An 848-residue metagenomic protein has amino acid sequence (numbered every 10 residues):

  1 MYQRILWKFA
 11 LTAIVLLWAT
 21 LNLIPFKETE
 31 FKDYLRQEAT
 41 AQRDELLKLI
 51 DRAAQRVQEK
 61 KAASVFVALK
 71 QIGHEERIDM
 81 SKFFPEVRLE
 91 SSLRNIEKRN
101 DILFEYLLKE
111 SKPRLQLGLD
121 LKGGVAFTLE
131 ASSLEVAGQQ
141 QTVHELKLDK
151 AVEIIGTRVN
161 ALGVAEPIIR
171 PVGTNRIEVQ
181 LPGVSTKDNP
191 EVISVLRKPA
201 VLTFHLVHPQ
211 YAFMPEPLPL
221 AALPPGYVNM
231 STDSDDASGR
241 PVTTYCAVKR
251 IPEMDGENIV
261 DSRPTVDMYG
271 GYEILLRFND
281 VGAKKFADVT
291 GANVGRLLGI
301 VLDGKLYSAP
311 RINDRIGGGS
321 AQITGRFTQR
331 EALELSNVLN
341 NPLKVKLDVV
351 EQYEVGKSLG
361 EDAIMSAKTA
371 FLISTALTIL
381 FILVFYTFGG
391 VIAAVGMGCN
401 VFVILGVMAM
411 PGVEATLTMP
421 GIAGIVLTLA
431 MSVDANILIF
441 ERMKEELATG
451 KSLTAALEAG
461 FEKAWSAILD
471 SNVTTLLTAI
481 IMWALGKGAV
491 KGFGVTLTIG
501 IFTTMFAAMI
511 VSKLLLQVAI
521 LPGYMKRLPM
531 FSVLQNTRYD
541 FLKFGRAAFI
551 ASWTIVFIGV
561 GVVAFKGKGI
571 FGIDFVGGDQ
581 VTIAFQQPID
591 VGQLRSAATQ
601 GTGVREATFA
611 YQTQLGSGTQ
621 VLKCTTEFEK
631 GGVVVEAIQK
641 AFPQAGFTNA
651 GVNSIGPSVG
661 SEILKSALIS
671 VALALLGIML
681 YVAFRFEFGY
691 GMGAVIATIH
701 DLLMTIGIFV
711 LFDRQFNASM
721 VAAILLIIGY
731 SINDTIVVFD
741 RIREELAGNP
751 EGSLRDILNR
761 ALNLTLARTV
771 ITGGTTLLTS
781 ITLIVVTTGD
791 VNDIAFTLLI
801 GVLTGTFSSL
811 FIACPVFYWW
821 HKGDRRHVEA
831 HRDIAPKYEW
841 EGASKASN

Functional and structural regions predicted by a protein language model:
M1-L16, N22-S111, F506, I510-G561 (+3 more regions): Interfacial helix-loop-helix hairpins and adjacent transmembrane helices of multi-pass alpha-helical membrane proteins
Y2-R4, L275, V281-I300, E361-L417 (+3 more regions): Interfacial segments of transmembrane alpha-helices in multi-pass membrane proteins
T12, C399, G406-A409, E445-I555 (+1 more regions): Hydrophobic alpha-helical transmembrane segments of membrane transport and translocation systems, primarily multi-pass
T12-A19, V391-G412, I422-S432, F493-A508 (+3 more regions): Small-residue-enriched core segments of transmembrane alpha-helices in multipass membrane transport and channel
W18-F31, E38-I312, S661, Y681: Non-transmembrane, solvent-exposed regions of membrane trafficking/translocation machinery
G118, L129-E135, T142, D149 (+7 more regions): Extracytoplasmic
I155, S358-T378, M397-G398, M431 (+11 more regions): Pore- and gate-forming transmembrane helices of large, multi-pass membrane proteins
A430-S471, Q517-Y524, R714-I771, I812 (+1 more regions): Cytosolic juxtamembrane regions of multi-pass inner-membrane proteins
